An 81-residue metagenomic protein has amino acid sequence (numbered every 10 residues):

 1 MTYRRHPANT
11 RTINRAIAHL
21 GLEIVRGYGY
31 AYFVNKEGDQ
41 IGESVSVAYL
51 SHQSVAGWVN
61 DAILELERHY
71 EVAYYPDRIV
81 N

Functional and structural regions predicted by a protein language model:
M1-G21, Q53: Negatively charged, low-complexity tracts enriched in Asp/Glu with abundant Ser/Thr
H6-P7, Y28, V80: Small/flexible residues
R11-A16, G27, G42-Y49: Polybasic, low-complexity nucleic-acid-binding and compaction segments
G27-K36: Short linear loop/turn motifs
N35-N81: Detector for the mature cores of small, proteolytically processed and post-translationally modified peptide effectors
